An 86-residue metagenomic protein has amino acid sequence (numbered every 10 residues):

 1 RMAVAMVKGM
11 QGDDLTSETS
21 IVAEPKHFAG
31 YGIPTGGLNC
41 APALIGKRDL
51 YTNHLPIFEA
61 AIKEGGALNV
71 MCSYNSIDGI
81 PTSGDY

Functional and structural regions predicted by a protein language model:
R1-Y86: Glycoside hydrolase catalytic-domain context in secreted enzymes
